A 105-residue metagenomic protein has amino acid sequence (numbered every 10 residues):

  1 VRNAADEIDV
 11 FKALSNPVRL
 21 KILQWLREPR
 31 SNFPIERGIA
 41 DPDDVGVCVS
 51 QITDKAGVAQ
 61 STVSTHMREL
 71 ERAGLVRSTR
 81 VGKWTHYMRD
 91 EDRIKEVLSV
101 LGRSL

Functional and structural regions predicted by a protein language model:
V1-F11: Short, Lys/Arg-enriched N-terminal segment that forms or immediately precedes the first helix of a structured domain
K12, V18-A59, V81, T85-D92: N-terminal helix-turn-helix DNA-binding core of bacterial DNA-binding proteins
M67-R68: Short, hydrophobic-biased segments on the C-terminal half of alpha helices that form "recognition helices"
G74: Glycine-centered, phosphate/nucleic-acid-interacting loop/turn motifs that mediate DNA/RNA or nucleotide
S78: Short beta-strand "wing" residues that participate in macromolecule-binding interfaces
R93-V97: Short, charged/polar, Gly/Pro-enriched secondary-structure boundary elements
